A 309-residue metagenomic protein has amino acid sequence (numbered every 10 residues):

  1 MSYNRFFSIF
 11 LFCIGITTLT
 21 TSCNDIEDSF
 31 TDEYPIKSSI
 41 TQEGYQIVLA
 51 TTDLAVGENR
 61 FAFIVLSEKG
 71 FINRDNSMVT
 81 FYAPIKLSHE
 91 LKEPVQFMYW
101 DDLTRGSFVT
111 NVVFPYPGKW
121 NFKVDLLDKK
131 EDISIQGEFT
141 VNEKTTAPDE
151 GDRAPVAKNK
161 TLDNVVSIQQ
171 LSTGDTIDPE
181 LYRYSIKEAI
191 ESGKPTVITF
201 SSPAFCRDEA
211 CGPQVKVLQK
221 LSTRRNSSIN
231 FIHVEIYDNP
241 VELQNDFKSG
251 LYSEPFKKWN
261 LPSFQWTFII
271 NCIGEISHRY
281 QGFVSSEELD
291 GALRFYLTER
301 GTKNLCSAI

Functional and structural regions predicted by a protein language model:
M1-F10: Bacterial N-terminal signal peptides that target proteins for export
L19-S22: C-terminal motif of bacterial Sec signal peptides marking the signal peptidase cleavage site
I26-P117, K123-L127, E131-S172: Contiguous segments within soluble domain cores/interaction surfaces
T145-E150, K160-V166, C272, I276-I309: Thiol-/selenol-based redox modules, centered on thioredoxin-like and closely related oxidoreductase domains
I186-R207: Short active-site neighborhood of thiol/selenol oxidoreductases, capturing the structured segment around
F200, N226-N245: Thiol-based oxidoreductase modules, predominantly thioredoxin-like and allied folds used for disulfide exchange
D208-R225: Typically the conserved alpha-helix immediately C-terminal to a functionally engaged Cys/Sec in thioredoxin-like
I236-F264, I269-I273, F295: Thioredoxin-like thiol-disulfide oxidoreductase module
